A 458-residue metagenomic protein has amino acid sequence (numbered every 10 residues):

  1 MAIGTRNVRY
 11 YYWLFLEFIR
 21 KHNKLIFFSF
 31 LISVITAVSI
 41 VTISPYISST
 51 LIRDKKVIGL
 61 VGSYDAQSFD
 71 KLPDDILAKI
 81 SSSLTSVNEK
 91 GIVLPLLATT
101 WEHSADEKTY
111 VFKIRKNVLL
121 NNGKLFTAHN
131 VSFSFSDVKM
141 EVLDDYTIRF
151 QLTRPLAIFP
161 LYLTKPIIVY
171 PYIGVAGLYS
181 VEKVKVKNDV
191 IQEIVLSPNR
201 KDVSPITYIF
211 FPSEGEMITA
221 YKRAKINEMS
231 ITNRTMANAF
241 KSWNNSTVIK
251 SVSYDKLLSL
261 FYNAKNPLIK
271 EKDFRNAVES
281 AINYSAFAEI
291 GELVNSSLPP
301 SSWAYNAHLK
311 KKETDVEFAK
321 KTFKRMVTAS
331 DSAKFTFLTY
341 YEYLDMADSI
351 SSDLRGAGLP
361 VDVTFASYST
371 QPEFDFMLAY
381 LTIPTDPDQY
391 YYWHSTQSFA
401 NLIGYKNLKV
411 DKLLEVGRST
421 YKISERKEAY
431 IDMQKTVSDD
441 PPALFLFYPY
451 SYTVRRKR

Functional and structural regions predicted by a protein language model:
A2, I35-T36, A277-A307, Y341-S349 (+1 more regions): Detector for C-terminal structural segments
A2-G4, T100-K139, A220-R223, L268: Aromatic- and charge-enriched surface segment that lines or borders ligand/interaction sites
S33-A37, K324-I383: Ligand/substrate-recognition segments at binding pockets and active sites
D54-S68, T109-V111, R149, Y179-E182 (+3 more regions): Short, well-ordered beta-strand elements
G59-A105, K113: N-terminal lobe/hinge region of extracytoplasmic solute-binding protein
D145, Q151-Y208, G215: Gly/Pro-rich hinge or "lid" segments in bacterial periplasmic/extracellular proteins
V195-N199, F210, N245-A277, A281 (+2 more regions): A bilobed periplasmic-binding-protein/Venus flytrap-type ligand-binding module shared by bacterial periplasmic
L196-A239: Ligand-site clamp/hinge motif
